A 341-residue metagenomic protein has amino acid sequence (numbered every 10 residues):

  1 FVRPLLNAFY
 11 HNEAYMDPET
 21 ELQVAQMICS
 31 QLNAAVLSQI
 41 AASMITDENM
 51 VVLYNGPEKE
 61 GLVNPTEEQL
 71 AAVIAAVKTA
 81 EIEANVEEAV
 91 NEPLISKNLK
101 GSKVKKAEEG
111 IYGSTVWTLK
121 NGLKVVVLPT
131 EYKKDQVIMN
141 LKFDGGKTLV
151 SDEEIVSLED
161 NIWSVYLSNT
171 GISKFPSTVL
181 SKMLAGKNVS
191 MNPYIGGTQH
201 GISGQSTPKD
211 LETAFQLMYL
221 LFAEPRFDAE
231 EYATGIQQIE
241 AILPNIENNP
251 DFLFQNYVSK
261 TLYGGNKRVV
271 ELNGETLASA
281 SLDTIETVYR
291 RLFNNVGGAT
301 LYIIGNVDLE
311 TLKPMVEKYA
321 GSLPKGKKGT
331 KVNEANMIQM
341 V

Functional and structural regions predicted by a protein language model:
F1-C29, N49-P57, V126-L128, K133-E224 (+3 more regions): M16 family metallopeptidases and their MPP-like homologs
V2-R3, N7-S151, T300-Y302, V307-V341: Proteolytic maturation boundary segments
Q31-I40, R226-A233, L277-A280: Peptidyl-prolyl cis-trans isomerase
P225, I246, L323-G326: Solvent-exposed amphipathic alpha-helical surface segments
L292-N294: Conserved alpha/beta enzyme-core scaffolds, especially Rossmann-like or related mixed alpha/beta domains that build
